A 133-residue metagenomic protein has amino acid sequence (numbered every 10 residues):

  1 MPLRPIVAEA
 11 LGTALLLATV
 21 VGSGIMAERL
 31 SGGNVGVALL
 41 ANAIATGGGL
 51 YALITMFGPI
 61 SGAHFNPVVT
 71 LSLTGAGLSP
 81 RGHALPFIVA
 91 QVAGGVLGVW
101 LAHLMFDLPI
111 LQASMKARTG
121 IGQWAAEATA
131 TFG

Functional and structural regions predicted by a protein language model:
M1-G133: Membrane-interface helix-loop junctions and terminal tails of multi-pass membrane proteins
